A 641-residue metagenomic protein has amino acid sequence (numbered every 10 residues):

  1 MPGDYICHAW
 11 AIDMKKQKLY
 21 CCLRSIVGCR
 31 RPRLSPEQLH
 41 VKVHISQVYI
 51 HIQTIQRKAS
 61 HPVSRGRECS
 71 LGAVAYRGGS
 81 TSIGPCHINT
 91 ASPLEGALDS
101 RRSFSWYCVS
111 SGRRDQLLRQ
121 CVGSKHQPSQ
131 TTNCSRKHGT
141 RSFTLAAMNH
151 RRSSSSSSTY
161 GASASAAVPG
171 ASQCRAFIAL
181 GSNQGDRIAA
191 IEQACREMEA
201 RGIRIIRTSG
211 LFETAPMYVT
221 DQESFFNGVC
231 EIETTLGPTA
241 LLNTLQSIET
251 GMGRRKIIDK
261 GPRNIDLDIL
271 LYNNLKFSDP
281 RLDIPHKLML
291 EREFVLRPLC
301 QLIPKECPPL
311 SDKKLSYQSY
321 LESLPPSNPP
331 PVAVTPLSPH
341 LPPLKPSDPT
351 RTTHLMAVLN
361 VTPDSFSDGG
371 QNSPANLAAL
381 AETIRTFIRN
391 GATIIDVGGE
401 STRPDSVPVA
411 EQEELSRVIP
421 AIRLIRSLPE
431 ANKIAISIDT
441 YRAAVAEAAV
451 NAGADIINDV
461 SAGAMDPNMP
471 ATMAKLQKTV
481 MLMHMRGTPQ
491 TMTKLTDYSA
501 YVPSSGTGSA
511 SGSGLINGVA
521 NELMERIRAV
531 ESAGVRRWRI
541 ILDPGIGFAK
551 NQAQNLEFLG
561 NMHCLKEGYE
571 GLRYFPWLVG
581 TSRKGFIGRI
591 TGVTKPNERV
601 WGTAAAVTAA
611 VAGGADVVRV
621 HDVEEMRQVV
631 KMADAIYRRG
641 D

Functional and structural regions predicted by a protein language model:
M1, K15, L19-P32, L39-A167: N-terminal mitochondrial targeting presequence
T159-I203, S209-A215: N-terminal beta1-alpha1 ligand-phosphate binding loop
R187-A189, L236-L242: Short, conserved charged micro-motifs
R207-L236, G399-V409: Short, charge-patterned binding micro-sites
M217, D221-S224, T239-L242, Q246-L344: Flexible, gly/pro- and Lys/Arg-enriched active-site loops
N328-F366, V593, Y637-D641: N-terminal amphipathic alpha-helix/helix-capping segment at the start of soluble metabolic enzymes
P363-T383, T402-S427, I434-A435, T440-A443 (+5 more regions): Active-site-adjacent loop and "lid" segments of alpha/beta metabolic enzymes
E382-G398: Catalytic domains of carbohydrate-active enzymes, especially glycoside hydrolases
